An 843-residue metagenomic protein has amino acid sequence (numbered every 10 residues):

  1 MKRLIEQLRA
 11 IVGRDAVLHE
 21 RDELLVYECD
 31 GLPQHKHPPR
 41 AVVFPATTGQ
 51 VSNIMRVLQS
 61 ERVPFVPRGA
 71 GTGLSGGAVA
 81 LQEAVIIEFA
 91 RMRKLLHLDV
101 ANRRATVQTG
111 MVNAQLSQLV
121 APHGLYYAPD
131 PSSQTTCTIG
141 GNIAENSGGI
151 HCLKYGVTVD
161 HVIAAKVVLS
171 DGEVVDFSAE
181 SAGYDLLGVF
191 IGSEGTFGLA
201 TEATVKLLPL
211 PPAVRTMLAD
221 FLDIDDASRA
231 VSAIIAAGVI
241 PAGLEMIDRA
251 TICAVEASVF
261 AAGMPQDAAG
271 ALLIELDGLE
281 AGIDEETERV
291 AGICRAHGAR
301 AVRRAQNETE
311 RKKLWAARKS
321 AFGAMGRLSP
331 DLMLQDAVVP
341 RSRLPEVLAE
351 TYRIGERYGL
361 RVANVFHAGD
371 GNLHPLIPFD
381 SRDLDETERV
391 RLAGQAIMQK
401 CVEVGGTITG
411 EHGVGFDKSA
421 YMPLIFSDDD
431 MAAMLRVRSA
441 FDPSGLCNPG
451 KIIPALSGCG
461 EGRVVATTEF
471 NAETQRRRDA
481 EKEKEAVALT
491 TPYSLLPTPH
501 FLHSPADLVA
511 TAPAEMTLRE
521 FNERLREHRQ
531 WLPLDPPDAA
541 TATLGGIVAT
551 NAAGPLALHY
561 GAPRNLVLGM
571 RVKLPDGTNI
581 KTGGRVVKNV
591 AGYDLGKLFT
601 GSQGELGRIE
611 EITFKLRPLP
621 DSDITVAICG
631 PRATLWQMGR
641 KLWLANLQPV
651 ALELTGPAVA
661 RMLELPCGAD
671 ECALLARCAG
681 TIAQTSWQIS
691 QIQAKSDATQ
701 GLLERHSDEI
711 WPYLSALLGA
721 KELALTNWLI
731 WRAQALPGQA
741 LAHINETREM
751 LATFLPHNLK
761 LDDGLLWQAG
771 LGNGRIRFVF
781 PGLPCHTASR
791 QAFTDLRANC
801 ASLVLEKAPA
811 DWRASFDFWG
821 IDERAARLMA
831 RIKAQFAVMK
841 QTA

Functional and structural regions predicted by a protein language model:
R3-E6, I11-R14, R21-D22, C29-A41 (+12 more regions): Conserved glycine-rich FAD pyrophosphate-binding loop
A41-A46, L207, R215-L222, L272-L276 (+4 more regions): Short, well-ordered beta-strand elements within core beta-sheets of diverse protein domains
S75-A78, I86-E88, T196-T201, L276-V290 (+4 more regions): Short, acidic (Asp/Glu-rich) active-site segment that either coordinates a divalent metal cofactor
K94-E245, C447, I453, C459-T468 (+5 more regions): FAD-binding subdomain of flavoenzyme oxidoreductases
E180-E194, A237-S258, R304-R311, E346-V362 (+5 more regions): Conserved alpha/beta core surface patches that mediate binding of polyanionic ligands
D267-C294, L642, P649-E704: A conserved active-site cap/scaffold subdomain adjacent to cofactor or substrate pockets
A472-K484, P492-L495: Short, low-complexity, charge-dense intrinsically disordered segments
